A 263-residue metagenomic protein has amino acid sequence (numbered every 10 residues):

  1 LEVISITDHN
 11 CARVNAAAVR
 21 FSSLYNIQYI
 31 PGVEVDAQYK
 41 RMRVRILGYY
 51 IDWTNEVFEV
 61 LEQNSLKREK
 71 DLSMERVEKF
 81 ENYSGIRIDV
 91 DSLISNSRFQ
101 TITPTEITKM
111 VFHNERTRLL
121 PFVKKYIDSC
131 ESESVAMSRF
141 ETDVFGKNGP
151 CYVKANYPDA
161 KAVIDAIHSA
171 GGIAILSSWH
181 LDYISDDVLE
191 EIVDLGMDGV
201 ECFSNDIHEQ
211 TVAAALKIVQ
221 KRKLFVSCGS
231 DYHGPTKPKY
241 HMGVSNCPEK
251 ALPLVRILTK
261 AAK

Functional and structural regions predicted by a protein language model:
L1-E106, M110, L195, G199-K237 (+1 more regions): A metal-dependent hydrolase metal-coordination microenvironment
V19, I164, L189-E190, V212-L216 (+1 more regions): Short amphipathic alpha-helical segments and helix-helix/interface helices
Q38-E69, K109-G149, V244-A262: Active-site gating loops and adjacent loop-to-helix segments of metal-dependent hydrolytic enzymes
E81, G85, F112-T117, S169-I173: Short helix-capping and hinge/turn segments at secondary-structure transitions, especially at repeat and domain
V144-G146, L176, G199-C202: Short beta-strands and strand-loop turn motifs
P150-Y183, D187-L195: Conserved, well-ordered alpha-helix/loop/beta-strand core segments that scaffold catalytic motifs
D186-F203, L258-K263: Active-site-proximal helix-loop elements at catalytic-domain edges
D187, P238-K239: Short, well-ordered secondary-structure micro-motifs
